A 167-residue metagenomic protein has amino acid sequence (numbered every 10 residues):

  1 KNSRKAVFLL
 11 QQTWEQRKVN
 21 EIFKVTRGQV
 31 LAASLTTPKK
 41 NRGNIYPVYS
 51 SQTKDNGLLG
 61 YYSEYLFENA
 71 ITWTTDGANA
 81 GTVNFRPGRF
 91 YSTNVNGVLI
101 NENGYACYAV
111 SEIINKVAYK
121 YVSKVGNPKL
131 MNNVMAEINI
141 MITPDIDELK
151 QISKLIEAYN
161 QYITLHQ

Functional and structural regions predicted by a protein language model:
K1-L31, G43-Y46, Q52, I152-Q167: Conserved aromatic/hydrophobic "specificity hotspots" at molecular recognition or selectivity sites
L10-T13, G97-G104, K120-Y121, P128-K150 (+1 more regions): Proline-centric
S34: Conserved sequence/structural motifs within the catalytic ATP-binding
T37-P38: Conserved, non-catalytic sequence blocks in retroelement Pol enzymes and Pol-derived host proteins
N41-G43, Y65-L66: A generic fold-level signal
S50-N115, S123-N127, M131-M135: A short beta-sheet element
N115-A118, N160: Short amphipathic alpha-helical signal-transduction/dimerization elements
